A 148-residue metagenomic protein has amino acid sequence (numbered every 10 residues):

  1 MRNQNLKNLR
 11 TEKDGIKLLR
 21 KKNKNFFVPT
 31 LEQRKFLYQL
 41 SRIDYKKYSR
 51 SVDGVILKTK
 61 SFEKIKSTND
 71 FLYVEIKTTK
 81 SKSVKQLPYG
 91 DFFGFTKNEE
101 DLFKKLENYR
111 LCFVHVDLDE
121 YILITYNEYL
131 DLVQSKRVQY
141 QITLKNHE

Functional and structural regions predicted by a protein language model:
M1-K46: Acidic-basic catalytic patches of nuclease active cores, encompassing PD-(D/E)XK and other metal-cofactor nuclease
L19, G54-I56, D70-K82: Conserved catalytic cores of phosphodiester-cleaving nucleases, focusing on short active-site segments
Q33-T68: Active-site metal-binding core of divalent-cation-utilizing nuclease and nuclease-like domains
S51-V52, D70-F71, E107-L111: Short, surface-exposed beta-edge/turn micro-motifs
T59-F62, T79-K82, L118: Short, charged/polar surface micro-motifs in flexible loops or helix N-caps
K66-Y73, Y121: Short, mixed charged/polar active-site loops that provide acid/base catalysis or chelate metal/phosphate cofactors
T79-K104: Mg2+/Mn2+-dependent nuclease catalytic core
F103-E148: Domain-level recognition of nuclease-like catalytic cores that cleave nucleotide substrates
